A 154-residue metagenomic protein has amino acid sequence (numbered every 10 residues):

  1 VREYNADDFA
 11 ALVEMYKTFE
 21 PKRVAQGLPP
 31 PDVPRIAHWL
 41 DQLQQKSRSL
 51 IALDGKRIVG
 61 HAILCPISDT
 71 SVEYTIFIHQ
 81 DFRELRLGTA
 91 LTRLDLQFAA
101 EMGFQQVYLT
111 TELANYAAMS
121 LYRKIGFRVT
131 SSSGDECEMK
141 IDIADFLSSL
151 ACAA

Functional and structural regions predicted by a protein language model:
V1-E14: A short beta-loop-alpha structural element at the N-terminal edge of CoA-dependent acyl/N-acetyltransferase catalytic
Y4, I78, T111: Hydrophobic adenine-recognition pocket in adenosine-nucleotide-binding enzymes
T18-T75, H79-Q80: Acetyl-CoA-dependent GNAT
H79-D81, L85, L113-A114: Active-site acidic-Proline motif in GNAT/NAT acetyltransferases
F82, R86-L94: Conserved acetyl-CoA pyrophosphate-binding loop and the N-cap/start of the following alpha-helix in GNAT-like
T89, E101, L113-S131: Conserved active-site alpha-helix within GNAT-family acetyltransferase domains
A99-T111: Conserved GNAT acetyl-CoA-binding A-motif
E112-Y116, S131-A154: C-terminal "cap" of GNAT-fold acetyltransferases
